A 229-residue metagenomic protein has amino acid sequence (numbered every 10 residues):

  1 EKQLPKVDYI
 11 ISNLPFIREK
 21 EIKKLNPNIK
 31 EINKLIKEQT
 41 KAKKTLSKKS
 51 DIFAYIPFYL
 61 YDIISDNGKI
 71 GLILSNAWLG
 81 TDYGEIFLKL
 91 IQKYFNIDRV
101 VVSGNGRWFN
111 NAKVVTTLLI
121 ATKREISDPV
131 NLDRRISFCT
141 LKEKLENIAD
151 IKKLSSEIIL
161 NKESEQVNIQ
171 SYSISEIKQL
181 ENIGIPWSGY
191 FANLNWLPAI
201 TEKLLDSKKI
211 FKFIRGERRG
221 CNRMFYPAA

Functional and structural regions predicted by a protein language model:
K2-P227: Signature of N6-adenine DNA methyltransferases within the class I
